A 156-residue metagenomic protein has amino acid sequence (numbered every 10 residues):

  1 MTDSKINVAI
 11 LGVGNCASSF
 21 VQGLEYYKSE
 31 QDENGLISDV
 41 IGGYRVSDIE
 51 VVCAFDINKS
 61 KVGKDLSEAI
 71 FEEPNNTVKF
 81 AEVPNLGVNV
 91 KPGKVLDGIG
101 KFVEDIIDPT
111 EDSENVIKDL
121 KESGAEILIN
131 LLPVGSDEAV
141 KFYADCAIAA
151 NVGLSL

Functional and structural regions predicted by a protein language model:
M1-S136, V140-F142: N-terminal glycine-/serine-/threonine-rich beta1-alpha1-beta2 phosphate-ribose binding loop of Rossmann-like
V134, F142-L156: Beta-strand-loop-alpha-helix segment that lines the small-molecule cofactor/substrate pocket of alpha/beta enzymes
